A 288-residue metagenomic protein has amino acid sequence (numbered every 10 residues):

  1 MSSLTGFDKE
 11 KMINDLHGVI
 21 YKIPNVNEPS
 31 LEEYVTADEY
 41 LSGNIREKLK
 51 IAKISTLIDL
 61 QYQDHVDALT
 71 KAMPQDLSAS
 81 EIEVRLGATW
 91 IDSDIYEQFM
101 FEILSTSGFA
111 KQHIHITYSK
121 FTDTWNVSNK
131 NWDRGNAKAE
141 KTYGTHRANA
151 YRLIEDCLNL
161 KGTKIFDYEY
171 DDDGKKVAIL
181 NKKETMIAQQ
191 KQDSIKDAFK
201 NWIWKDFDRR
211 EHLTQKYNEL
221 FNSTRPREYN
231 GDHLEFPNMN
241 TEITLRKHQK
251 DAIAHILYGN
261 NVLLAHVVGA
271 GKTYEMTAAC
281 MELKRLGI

Functional and structural regions predicted by a protein language model:
S2-F221, L286: Charged, low-complexity intrinsically disordered regions
E219-I288: ASCE P-loop NTPase motor core, strongest for the SF2 helicase catalytic module
